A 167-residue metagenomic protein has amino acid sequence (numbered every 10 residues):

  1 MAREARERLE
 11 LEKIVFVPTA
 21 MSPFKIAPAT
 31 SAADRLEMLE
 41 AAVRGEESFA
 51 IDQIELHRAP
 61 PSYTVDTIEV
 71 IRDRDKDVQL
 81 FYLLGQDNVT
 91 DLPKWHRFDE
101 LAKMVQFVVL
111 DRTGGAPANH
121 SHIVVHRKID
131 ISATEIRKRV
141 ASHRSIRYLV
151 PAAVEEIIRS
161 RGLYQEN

Functional and structural regions predicted by a protein language model:
M1-N167: Nucleotidyltransferase catalytic core that binds NTPs
